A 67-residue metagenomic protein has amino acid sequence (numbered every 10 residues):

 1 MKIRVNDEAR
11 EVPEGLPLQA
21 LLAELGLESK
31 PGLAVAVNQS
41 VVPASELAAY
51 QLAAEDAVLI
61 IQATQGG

Functional and structural regions predicted by a protein language model:
M1-G66: Ubiquitin-like/PB1-type beta-grasp interaction modules and other compact soluble beta-rich domains
